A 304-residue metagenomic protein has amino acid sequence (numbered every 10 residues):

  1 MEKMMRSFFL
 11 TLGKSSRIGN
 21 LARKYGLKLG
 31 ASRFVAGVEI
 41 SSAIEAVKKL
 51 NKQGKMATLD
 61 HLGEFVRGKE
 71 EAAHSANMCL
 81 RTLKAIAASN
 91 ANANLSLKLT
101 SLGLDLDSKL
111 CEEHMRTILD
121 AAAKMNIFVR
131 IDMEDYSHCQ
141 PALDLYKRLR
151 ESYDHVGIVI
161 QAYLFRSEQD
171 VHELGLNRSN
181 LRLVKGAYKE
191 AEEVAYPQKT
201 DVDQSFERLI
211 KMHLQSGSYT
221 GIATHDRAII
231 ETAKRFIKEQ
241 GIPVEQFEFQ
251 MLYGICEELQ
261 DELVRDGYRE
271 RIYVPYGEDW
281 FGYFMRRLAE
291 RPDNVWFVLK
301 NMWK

Functional and structural regions predicted by a protein language model:
M1-K304: Positively charged, amphipathic and often flexible ligand-engagement surfaces
